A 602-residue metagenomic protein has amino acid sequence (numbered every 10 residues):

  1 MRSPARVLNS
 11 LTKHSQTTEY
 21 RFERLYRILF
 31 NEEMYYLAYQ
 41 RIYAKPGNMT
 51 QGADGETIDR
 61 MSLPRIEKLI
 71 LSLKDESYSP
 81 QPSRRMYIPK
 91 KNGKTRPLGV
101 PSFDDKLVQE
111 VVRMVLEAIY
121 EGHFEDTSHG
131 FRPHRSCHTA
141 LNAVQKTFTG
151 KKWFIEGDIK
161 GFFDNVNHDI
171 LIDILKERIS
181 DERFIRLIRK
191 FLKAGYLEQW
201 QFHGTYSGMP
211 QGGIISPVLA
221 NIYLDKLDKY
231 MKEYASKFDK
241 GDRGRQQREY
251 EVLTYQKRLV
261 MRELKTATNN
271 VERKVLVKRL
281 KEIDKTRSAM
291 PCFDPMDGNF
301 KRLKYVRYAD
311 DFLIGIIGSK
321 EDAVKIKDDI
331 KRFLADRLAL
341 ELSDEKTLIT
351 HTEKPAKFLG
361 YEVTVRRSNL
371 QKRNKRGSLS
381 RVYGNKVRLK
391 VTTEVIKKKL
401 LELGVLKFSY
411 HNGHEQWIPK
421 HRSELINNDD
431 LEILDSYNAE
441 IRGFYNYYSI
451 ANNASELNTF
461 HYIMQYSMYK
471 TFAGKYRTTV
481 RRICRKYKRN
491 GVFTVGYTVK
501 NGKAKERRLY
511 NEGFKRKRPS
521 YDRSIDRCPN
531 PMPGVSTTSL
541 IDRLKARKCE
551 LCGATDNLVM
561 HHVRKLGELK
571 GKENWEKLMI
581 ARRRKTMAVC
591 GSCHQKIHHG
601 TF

Functional and structural regions predicted by a protein language model:
M1-F602: Non-catalytic terminal/accessory segments
